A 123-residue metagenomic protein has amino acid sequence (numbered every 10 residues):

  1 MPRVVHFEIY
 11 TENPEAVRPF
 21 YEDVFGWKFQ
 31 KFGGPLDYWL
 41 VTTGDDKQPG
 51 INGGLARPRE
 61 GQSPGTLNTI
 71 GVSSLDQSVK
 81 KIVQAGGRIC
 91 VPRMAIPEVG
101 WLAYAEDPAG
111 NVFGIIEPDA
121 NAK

Functional and structural regions predicted by a protein language model:
M1-R18, G65-I70, E117-K123: N-terminal beta-strand motif that seeds the catalytic metal site of vicinal oxygen chelate
P2, E8-G50: Core segments of cupin and vicinal oxygen chelate
I9, Q30-F32, V79-K123: Vicinal oxygen chelate
D37-W39, T66, V99-A103: Short beta-strand micro-motifs in enzyme catalytic cores
D45-D46, E60, M94-A95: Short polar/acidic secondary-structure junctions
Q62-R88: Mid-chain, well-packed structural core segment of small domains
